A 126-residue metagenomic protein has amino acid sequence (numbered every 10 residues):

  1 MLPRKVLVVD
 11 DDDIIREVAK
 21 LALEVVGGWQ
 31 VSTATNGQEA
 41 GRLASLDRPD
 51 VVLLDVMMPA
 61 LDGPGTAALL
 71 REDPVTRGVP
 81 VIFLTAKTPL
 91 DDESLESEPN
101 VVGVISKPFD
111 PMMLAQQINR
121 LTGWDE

Functional and structural regions predicted by a protein language model:
D13-S32: Two-component/phosphorelay signaling modules centered on CheY-like receiver
T33-V51: Acidic, metal-coordinating helix/loop segments flanking the phosphotransfer/catalytic sites of two-component signaling
L54-D55: Active-site T/S-Asp motif of two-component receiver
M58: Receiver (REC) domain active-site loop signature in two-component systems and cognate sites in sensor histidine kinases
F109-I118: C-terminal output helix
